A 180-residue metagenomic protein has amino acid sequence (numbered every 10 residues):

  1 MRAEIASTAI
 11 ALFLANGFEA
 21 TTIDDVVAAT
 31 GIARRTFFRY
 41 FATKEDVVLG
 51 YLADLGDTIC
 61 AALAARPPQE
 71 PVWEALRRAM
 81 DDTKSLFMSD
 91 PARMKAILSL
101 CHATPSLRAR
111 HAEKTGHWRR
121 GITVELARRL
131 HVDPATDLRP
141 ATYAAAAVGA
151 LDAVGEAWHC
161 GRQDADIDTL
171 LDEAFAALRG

Functional and structural regions predicted by a protein language model:
M1-I32, L49, T58: Basic, helix-initiating cap at the start of DNA-binding domains
A3, S7, A53-D57, A109 (+3 more regions): Generic detection of well-ordered alpha-helical segments
A33-F41: Short hydrophobic/aromatic patch on the recognition helix
E45-V47: A secondary-structure capping/hinge motif
D57-I97: Hydrophobic alpha-helical connector segments
F87, L98, V154-R162: Secondary-structure edge/capping motif, primarily at the C-terminal ends of alpha-helices and the immediately following
P105-L130, A141-A145, A153: Amphipathic alpha-helical packing segments from all-alpha helical-bundle domains
V124, R128, C160-G180: C-terminal peripheral helix-coil segments that are non-catalytic and often amphipathic
